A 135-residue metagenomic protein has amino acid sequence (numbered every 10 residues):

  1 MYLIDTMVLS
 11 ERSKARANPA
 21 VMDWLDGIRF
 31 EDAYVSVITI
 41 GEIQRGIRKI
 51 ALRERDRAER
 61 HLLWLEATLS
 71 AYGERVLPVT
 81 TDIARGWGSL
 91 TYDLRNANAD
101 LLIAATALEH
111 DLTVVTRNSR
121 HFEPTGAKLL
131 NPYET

Functional and structural regions predicted by a protein language model:
M1-V35, T39, K49-A67, T135: Short, well-structured N-terminal submotif of metal-dependent ribonuclease cores
V8, T39, I83, L102-I103 (+1 more regions): Alpha-helix capping/helix-boundary segments
K14, S89, P124: Phosphate-coordinating loops and pocket residues in cytosolic domains that bind phosphorylated ligands
V37-I38, T80, N118, Y133: Residues at the C-termini of beta-strands that transition into short coil/loop
R45-I50, E59, S70-R117: Active-site neighborhoods of divalent-metal-dependent phosphate/nucleic-acid chemistry enzymes
